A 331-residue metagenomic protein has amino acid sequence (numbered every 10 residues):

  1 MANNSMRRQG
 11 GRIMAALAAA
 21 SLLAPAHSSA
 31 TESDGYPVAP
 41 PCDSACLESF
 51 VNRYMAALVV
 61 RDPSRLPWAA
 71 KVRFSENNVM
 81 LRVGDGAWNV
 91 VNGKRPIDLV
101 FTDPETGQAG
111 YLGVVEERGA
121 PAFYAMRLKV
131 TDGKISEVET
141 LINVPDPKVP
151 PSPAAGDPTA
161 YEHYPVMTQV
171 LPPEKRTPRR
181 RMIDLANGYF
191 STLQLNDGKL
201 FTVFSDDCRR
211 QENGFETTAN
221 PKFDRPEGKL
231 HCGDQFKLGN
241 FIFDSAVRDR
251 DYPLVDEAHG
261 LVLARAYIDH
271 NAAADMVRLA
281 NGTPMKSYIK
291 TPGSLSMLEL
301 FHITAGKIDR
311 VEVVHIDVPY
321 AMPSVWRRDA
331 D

Functional and structural regions predicted by a protein language model:
M1-A2, P25, E32: Intrinsically disordered, low-complexity peptide-like regions
A2-A15: Bacterial N-terminal signal peptides that target proteins for export
M6-R8, L23, H27-S28: N-terminal twin-arginine translocation
M14-P25: Bacterial N-terminal signal peptides
S28-D331: C-terminal and inter-domain tail/linker signature
